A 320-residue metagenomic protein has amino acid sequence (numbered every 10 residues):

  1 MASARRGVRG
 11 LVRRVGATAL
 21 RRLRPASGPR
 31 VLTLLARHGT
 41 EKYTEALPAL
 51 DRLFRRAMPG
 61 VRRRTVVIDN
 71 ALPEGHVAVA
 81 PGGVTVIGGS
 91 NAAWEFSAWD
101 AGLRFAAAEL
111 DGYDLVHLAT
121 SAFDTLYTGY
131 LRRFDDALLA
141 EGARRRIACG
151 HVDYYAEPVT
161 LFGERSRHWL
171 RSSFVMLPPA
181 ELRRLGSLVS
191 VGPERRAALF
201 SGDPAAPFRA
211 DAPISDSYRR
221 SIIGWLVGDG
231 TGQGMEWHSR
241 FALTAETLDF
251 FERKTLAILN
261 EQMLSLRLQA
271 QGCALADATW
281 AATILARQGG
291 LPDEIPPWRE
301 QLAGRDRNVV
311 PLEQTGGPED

Functional and structural regions predicted by a protein language model:
M1-D320: ER/Golgi luminal nucleotide-sugar-dependent glycosyltransferases, focusing on the catalytic module
